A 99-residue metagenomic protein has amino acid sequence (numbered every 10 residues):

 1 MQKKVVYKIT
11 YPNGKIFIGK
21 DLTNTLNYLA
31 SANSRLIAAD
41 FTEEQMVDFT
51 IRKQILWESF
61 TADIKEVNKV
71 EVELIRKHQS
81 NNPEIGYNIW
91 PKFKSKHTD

Functional and structural regions predicted by a protein language model:
M1-D99: Structure-specific nucleic-acid interaction/processing domains
